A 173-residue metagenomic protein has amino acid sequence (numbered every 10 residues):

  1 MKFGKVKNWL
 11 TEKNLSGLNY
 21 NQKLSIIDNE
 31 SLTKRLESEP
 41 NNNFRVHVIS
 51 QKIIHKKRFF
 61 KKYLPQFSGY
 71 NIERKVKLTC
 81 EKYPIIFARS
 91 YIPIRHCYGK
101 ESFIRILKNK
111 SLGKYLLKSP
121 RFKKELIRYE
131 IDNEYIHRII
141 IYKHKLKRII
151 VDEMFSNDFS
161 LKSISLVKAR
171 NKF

Functional and structural regions predicted by a protein language model:
M1-F173: Composition-driven recognition of glycine/serine/threonine/acidic- and proline-rich low-complexity segments and repeats
